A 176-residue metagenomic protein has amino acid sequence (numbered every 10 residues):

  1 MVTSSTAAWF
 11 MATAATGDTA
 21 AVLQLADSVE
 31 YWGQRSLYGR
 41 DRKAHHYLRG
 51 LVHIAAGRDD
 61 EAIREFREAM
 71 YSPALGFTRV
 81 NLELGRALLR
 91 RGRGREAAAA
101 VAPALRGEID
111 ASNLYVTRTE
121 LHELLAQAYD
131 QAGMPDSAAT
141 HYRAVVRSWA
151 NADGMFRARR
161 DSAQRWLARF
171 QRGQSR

Functional and structural regions predicted by a protein language model:
M1-A8, S36-Y47, P73-E83, L114-E123: Generic helix N-cap/helix-start motif at coil->alpha-helix transitions
M1-V2, D27-G39, F66-G76, P103-L114 (+1 more regions): Solenoid-like repeat scaffolds
